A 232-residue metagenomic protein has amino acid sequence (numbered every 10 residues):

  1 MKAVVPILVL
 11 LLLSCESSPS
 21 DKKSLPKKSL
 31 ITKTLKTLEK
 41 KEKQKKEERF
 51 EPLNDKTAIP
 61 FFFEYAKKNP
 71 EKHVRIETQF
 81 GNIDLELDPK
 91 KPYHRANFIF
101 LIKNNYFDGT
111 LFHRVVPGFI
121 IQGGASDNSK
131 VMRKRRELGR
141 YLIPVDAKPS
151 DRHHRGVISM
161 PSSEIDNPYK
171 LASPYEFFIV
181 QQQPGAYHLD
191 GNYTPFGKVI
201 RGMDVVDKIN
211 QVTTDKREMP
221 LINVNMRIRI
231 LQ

Functional and structural regions predicted by a protein language model:
M1-L13: Sec-dependent bacterial lipoprotein signal peptides
C15-Q232: Cyclophilin-like peptidyl-prolyl cis-trans isomerases
